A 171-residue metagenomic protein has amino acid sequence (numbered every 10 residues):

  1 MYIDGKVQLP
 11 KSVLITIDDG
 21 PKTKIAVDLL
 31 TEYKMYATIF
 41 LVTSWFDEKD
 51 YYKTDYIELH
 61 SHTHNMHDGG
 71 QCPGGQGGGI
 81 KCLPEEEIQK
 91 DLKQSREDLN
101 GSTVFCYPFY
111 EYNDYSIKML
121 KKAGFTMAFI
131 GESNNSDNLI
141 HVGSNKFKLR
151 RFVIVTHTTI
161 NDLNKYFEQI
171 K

Functional and structural regions predicted by a protein language model:
M1, H60, C106, A128-I130: A structural signal for short, well-ordered beta-strand segments and their strand-loop junctions that often border
M1-V13, F147, R151, V155-K171: N-terminal pre-catalytic segment of deacetylase/amide-hydrolase enzymes
K11-V13, P21, T31-S116, N145-V153: Metal-dependent polysaccharide deacetylase catalytic core of the NodB/CE4 family, i.e., the active-site-bearing domain
A26-L30: Histidine-anchored nucleotide/phosphate-binding helix
W45-F46, N134-H141: A ligand-binding cleft/hinge motif common to bilobed small-molecule-binding domains
I117-A123: Short helices/loops that flank or line small-molecule/ion binding pockets
F125-N135: Acidic, His- and aromatic-enriched active-site or binding-groove loops in soluble protein domains that engage sugars
